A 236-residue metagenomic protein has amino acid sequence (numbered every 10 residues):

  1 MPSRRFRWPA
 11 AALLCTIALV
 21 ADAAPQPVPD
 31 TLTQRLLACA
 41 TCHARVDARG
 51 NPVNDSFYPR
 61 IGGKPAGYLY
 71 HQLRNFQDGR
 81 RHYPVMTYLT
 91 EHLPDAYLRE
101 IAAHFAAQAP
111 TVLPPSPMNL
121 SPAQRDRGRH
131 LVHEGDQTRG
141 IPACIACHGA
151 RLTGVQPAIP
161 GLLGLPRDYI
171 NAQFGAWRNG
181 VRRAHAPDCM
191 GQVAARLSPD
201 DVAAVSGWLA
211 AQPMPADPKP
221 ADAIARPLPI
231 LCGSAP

Functional and structural regions predicted by a protein language model:
M1-R5: N-terminal secretory signal peptides that target proteins for export/translocation
A10-A18: Bacterial N-terminal signal peptides
L19-L36, V46-F57, A107-Q137, G233-P236: Electrostatic cytochrome c docking/interface patches
P29-L32, V46-D78, T87-H92, I145 (+2 more regions): Gly/Gly-Pro-rich "capping" loops immediately C-terminal to redox-active cysteine motifs in periplasmic/lumenal
L37-V46, I101, I141-R151, V205: The canonical Cys-X-X-Cys-His
R49, R80-Y83, V112, T138 (+3 more regions): Alpha-solenoid repeat scaffolds
N54-R60, A66, Y70-R129: Acidic (E/D-rich), amphipathic helical modules within compact regulatory domains
E91-P115, R127-R129, V193-L228: C-terminal capping alpha-helices of c-type cytochrome domains
